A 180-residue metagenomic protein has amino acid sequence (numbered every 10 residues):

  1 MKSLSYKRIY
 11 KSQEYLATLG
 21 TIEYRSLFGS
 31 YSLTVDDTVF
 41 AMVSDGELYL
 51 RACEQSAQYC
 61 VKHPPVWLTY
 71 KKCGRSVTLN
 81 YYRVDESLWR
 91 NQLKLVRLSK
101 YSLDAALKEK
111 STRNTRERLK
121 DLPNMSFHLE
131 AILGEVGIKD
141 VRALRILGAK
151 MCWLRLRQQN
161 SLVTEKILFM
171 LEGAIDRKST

Functional and structural regions predicted by a protein language model:
M1-K94, K108, Q159: Structure-specific DNA junction-binding interface
M1-S3, R25, Y31, K108-T180: C-terminal extensions
K7, K11, R97-Y101, M170: Long, highly charged amphipathic alpha-helices
Q13-L16, S99, W153: A generic alpha-helix structural signal
Y82-S99, G137-K139, E172-S179: Short flexible/disordered coil segments
N91-N114: Short, structured interface segments
